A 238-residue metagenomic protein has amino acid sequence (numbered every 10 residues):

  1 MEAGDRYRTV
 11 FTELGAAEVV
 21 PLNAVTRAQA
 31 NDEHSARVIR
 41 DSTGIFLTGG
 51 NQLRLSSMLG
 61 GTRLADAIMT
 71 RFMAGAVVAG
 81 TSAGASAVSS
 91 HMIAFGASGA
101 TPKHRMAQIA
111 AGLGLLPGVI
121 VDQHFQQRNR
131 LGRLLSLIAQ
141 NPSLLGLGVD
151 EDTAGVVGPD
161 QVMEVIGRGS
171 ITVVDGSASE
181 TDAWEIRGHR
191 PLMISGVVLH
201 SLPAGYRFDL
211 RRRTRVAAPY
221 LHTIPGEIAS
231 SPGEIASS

Functional and structural regions predicted by a protein language model:
M1-D41, L47, R54: Portal/gating segments that form or line small-molecule/metal binding sites
M1-E13, E18, M92-S238: C-terminal and late-domain segments of enzyme folds
V20-L22, F46-L47, V78-T81, G146-V149: General beta-strand structural signal in soluble alpha/beta enzymes
R37-D41, G61-G75: Catalytic-core regions built around general acid/base machinery
L47-G49, F72-M92: Catalytic nucleophile loop
Q52-T62: Glycine/threonine-rich flexible loop motifs
L53-R54, A85-V88, T172-V173: Short gly/pro/ser/thr-enriched loop/turn and capping motifs at secondary-structure boundaries
S57, I68, M73-A79, I235-A236: Hydrophobic alpha/beta core scaffold segments
